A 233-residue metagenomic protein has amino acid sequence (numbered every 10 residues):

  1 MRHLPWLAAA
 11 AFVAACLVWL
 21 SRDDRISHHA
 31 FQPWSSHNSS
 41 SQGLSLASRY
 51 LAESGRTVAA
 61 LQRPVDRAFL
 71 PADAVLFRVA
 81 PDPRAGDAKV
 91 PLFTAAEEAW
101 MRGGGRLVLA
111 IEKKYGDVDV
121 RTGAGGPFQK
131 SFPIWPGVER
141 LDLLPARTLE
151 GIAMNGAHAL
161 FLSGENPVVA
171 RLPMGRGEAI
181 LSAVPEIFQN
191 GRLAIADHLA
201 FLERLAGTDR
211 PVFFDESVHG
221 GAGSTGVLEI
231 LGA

Functional and structural regions predicted by a protein language model:
M1-A233: Short, surface-exposed patches at the edges or C-terminal ends of soluble domains, predominantly
